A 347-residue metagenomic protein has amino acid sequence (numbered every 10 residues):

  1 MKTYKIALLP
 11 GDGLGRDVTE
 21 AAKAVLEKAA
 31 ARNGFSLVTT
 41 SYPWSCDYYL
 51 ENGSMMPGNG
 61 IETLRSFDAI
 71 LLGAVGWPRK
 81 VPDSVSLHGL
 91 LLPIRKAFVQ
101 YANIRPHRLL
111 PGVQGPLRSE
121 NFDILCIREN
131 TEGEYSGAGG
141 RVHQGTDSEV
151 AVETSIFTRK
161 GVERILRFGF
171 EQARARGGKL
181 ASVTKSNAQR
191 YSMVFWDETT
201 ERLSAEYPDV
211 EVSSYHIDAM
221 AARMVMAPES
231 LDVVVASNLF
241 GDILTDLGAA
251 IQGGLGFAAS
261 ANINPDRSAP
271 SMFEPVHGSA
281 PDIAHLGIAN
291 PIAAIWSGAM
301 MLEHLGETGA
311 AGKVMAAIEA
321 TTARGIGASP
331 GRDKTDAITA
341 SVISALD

Functional and structural regions predicted by a protein language model:
K2-I6: Extreme N-terminal starter segment of soluble prokaryotic enzymes
A7-A24, K28-A30, T146-I217: Glycine-rich phosphate/diphosphate-binding loop of Rossmann-like nucleotide-binding domains
D12-G15, D68, I127, G169 (+4 more regions): Buried hydrophobic positions in well-ordered alpha/beta secondary-structure cores of metabolic enzymes
A22, L26, T200, A294-L302 (+1 more regions): Buried hydrophobic packing segments
G34-G58, M224: N-terminal beta-loop-helix "entrance" segment that forms/cooperates in small-molecule cofactor or anionic ligand
L50-V152, L239-G241: N-terminal glycine-rich phosphate/adenylate-binding segment common to multiple enzyme folds
G137-R176, L180, S186-R190, T308 (+1 more regions): Glycine-rich phosphate/pyrophosphate-binding loop and the adjoining helix
R223-G325: Glycine-rich phosphate/nucleotide-binding loop
